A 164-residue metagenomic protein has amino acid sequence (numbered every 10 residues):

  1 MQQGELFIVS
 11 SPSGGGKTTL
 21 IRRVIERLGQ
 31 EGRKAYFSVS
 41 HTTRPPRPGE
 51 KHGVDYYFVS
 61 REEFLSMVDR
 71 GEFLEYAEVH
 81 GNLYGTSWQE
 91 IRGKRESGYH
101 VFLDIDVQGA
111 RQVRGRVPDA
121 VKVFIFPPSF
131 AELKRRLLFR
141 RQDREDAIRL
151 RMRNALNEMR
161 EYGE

Functional and structural regions predicted by a protein language model:
M1-G4: Phosphate-binding P-loop
F7-V9: Hydrophobic anchor at the beta1->P-loop junction of P-loop NTPases
P12-S13: The conserved Walker
T18: Walker A/P-loop
E26-F37: Post-Walker A helix-loop "phosphate-sensing" segment adjacent to the P-loop in P-loop NTPases
S40-V101: ATP-dependent small-molecule kinase phosphotransfer cores that center on conserved nucleotide phosphate-binding segments
V101-D106, G115-F139: Conserved phosphate-donor/acceptor-positioning beta-strand/loop module used by diverse small-molecule
Q142-E164: Small-molecule kinase domains that catalyze NTP-dependent phosphoryl transfer to phosphate-bearing small molecules
